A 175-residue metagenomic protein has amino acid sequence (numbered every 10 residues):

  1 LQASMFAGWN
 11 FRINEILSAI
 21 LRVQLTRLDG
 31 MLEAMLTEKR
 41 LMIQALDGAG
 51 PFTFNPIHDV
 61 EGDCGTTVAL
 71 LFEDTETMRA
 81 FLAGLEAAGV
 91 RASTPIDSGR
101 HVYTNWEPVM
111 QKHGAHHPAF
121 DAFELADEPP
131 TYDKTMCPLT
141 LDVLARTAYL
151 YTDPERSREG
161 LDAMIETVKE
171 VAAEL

Functional and structural regions predicted by a protein language model:
L1-L175: PLP-dependent aminotransferase class I/II
